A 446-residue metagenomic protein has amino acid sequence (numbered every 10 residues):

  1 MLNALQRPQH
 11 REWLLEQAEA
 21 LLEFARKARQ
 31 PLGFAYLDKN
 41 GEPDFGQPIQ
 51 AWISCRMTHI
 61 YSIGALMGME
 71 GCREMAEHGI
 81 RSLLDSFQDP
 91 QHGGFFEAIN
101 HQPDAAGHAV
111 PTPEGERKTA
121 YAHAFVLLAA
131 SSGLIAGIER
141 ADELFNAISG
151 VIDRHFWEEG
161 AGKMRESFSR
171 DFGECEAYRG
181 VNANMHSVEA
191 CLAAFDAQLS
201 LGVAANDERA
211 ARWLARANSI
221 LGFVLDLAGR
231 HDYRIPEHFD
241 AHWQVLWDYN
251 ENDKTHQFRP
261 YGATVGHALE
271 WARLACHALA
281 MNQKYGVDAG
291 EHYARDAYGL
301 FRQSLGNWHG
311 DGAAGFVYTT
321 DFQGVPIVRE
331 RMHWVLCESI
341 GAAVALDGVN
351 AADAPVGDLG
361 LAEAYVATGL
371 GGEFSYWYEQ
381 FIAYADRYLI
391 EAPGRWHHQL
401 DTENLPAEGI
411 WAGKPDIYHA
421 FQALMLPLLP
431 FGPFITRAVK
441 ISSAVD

Functional and structural regions predicted by a protein language model:
M1-D446: Glycan-recognition and catalytic cores of secretory/periplasmic carbohydrate-active enzymes
